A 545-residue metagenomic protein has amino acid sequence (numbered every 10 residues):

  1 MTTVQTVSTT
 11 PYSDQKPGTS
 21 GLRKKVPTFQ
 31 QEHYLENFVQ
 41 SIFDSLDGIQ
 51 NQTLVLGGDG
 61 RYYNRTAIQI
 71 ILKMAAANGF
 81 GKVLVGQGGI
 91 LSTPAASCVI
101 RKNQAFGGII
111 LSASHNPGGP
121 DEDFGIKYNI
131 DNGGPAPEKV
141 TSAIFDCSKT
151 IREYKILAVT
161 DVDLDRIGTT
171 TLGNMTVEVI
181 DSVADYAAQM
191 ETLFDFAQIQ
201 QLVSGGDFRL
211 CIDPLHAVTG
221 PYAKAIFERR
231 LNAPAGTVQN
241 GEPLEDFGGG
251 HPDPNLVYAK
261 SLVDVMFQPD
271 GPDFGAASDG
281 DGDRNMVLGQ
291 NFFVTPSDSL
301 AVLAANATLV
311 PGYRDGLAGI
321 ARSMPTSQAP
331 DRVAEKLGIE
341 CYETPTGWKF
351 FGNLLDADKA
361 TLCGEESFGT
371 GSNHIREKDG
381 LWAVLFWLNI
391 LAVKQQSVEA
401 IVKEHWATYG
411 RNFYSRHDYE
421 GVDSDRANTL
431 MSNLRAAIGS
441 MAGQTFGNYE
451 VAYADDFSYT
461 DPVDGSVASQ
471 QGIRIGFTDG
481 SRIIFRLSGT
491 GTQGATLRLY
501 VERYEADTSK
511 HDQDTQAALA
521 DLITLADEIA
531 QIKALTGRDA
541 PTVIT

Functional and structural regions predicted by a protein language model:
M1-N37: Positively charged, low-complexity intrinsically disordered leader regions
T3-Y12, H33, P120-D270: Gly/Ser/Thr-enriched, mixed-charge loops and adjacent short helices that form phosphate/oxyanion-binding elements
S20, L56, A96, I109 (+12 more regions): Buried hydrophobic positions in well-ordered alpha/beta secondary-structure cores of metabolic enzymes
K25, T53-D59, S112, K127-N129 (+1 more regions): Short glycine-rich or small-residue beta-strand-to-loop segments that form or flank ligand, phosphate, metal/Fe-S
F38-L54, F196-G205: Glycine-rich phosphate/diphosphate-binding loops that line cofactor/substrate pockets in enzymes
V55-E122, A225-V287: N-terminal small/polar loop signature for handling phosphorylated ligands or for N-terminal nucleophile
G88, K139, A143-V183, G289-E366 (+1 more regions): Proline/glycine-rich low-complexity loops and linkers
P272-F274, S278, V287-Q290, G312-R503 (+2 more regions): Phosphate-binding and adjacent anionic-ligand microenvironments
